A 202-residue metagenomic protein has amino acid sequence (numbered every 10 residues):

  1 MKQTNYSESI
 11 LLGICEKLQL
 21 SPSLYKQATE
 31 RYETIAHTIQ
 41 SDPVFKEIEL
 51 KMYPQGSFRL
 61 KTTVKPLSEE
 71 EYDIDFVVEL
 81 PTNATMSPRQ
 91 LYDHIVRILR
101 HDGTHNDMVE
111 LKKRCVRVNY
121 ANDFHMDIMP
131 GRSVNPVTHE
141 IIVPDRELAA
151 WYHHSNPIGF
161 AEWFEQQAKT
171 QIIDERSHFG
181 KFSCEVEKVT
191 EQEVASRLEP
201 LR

Functional and structural regions predicted by a protein language model:
M1-C15, N156-F160, Q167-R202: Nucleotidyltransferase catalytic cores
M1-E71, L80-Q90, H94, C115-V118: N-terminal regions immediately upstream of nucleotidyltransferase
S21, Y25, D42, N135 (+2 more regions): Short, structured coil/loop segments at alpha-helix boundaries
I39, P43, Y92-W151, S155-E185: Conserved catalytic core of two-metal-ion nucleotidyltransferases
D75: Glycine- and aspartate-rich repeat motifs characteristic of hemolysin/RTX-like Ca2+-binding segments in secreted
V78-L80, D145: Short, charged/polar low-complexity linear motifs in solvent-exposed/disordered segments
